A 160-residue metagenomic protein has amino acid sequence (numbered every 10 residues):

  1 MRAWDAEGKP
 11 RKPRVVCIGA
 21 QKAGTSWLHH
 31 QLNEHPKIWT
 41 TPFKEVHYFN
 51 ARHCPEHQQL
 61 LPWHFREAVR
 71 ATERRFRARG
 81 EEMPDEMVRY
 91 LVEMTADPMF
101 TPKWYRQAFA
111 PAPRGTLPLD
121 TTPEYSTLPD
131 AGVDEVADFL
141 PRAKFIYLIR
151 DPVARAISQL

Functional and structural regions predicted by a protein language model:
M1-T116, T121-T122, F139, A143-F145 (+1 more regions): PAPS-dependent sulfotransferase catalytic core
P123-T127: Adenylate-forming
L128-I146: ATP-dependent NMP and nucleoside kinases share a basic, alpha-helical "lid"
